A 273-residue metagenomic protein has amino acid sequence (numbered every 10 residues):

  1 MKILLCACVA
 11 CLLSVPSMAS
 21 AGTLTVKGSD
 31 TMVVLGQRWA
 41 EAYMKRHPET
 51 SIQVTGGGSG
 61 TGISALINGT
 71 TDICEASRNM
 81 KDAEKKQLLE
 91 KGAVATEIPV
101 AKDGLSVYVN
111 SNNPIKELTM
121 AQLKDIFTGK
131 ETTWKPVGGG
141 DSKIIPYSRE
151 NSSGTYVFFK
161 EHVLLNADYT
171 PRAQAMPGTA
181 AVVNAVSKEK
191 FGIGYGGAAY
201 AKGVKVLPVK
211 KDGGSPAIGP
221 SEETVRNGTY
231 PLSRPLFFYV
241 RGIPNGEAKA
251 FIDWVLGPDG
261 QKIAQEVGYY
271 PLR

Functional and structural regions predicted by a protein language model:
L5-P16: Bacterial N-terminal signal peptides
S20-R273: Exported/periplasmic ABC-transporter solute-binding proteins
